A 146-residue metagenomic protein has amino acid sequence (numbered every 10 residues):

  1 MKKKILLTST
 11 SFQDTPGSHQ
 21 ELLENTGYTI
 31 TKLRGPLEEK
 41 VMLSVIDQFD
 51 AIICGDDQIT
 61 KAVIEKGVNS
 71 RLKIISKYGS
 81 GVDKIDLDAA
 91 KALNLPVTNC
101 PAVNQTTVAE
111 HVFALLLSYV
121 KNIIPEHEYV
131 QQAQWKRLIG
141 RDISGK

Functional and structural regions predicted by a protein language model:
M1-F49: N-terminal glycine-/charge-rich "phosphate-binding" loop or analogous flexible N-terminal tail
L6-L7, L22-L23, L33, L37 (+6 more regions): Generic detector of leucine side chains in alpha-helical contexts
T31-L37, C54-G55, Y129-R137: Short gly/ser/thr-rich secondary-structure transition/capping motifs
A51-Q131, R141: Phosphate/diphosphate ligand-binding glycine-rich loop within oxidoreductases
I139-K146: Hydrophobic, well-ordered beta-alpha structural blocks that scaffold small-molecule cofactor pockets
